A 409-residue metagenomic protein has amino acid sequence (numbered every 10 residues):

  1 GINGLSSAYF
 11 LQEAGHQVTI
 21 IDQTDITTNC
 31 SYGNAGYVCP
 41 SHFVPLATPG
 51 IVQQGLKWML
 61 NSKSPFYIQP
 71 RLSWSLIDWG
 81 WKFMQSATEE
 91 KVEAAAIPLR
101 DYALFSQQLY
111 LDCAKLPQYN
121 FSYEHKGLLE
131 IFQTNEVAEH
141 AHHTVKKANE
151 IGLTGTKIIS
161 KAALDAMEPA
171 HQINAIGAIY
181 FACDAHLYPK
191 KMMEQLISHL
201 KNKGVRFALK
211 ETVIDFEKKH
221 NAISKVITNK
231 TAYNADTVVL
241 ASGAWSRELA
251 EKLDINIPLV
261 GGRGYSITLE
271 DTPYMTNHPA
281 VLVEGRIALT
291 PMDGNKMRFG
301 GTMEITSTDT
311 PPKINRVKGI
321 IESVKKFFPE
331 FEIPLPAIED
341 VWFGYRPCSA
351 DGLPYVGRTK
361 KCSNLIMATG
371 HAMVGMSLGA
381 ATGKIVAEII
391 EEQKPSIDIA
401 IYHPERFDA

Functional and structural regions predicted by a protein language model:
G4-L5: N-terminal Rossmann-fold NAD(P) dinucleotide-binding loop
A8, Q12-E13, H199: Gly/Ala-rich phosphate-binding loop of Rossmann-like dinucleotide-binding domains, activating on the conserved
Q12-G33: Glycine-rich FAD pyrophosphate-binding loop
A14, G36-Y37, H42, L46-S86 (+3 more regions): Active-site substrate-recognition segment that forms the wall of the catalytic cavity or substrate channel
A14, K218, D271, L353-A409: C-terminal lid/capping helical subdomain adjacent to the catalytic/cofactor pocket in oxidative enzymes
G36-I159: Dinucleotide-binding Rossmann-like beta1-alpha1 core, especially the glycine-rich loop that anchors the ADP
A94-Q107, E130-H140, A166, I179-S198 (+2 more regions): Short beta-strand to alpha-helix junction loop
E139-I151, H171-T237: Helical element adjacent to the flavin cofactor pocket in flavoenzyme catalytic cores
